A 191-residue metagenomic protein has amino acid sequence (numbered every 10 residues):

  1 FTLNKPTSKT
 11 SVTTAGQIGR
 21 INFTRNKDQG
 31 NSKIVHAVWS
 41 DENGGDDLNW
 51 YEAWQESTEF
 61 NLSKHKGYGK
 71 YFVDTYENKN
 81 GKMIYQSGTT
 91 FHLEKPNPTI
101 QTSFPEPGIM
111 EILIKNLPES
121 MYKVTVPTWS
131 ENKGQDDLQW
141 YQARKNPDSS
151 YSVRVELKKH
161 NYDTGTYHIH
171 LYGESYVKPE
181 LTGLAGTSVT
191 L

Functional and structural regions predicted by a protein language model:
F1-K5, I84-N97, P179-L191: Short beta-strand elements
Q17-N22, G108-I112: Structural beta-strand segments of beta-rich domains
K27-K33, L117-K123: Short proline/glycine-enriched turn/loop motifs at strand-loop junctions of beta-rich domains
D28, N61-K70, P118, E156-T166: Surface-exposed, short loops/turns at beta-strand junctions within beta-sandwich domains
V35-A37, F72-E77, P127, H168-E174: Extracellular recognition modules
N43-E52, M83-Y85, K133-Q142, E180: Surface-exposed loop/edge segments in extracytoplasmic proteins
D46-L62, G67-G69, Q139, N146-L157: Aromatic sugar-binding surface patches on proteins that engage polysaccharides or sugar-phosphate polymers
N78-K82, E174-E180: Short, solvent-exposed loop/turn segments at the edges of extracellular beta-sandwich modules
